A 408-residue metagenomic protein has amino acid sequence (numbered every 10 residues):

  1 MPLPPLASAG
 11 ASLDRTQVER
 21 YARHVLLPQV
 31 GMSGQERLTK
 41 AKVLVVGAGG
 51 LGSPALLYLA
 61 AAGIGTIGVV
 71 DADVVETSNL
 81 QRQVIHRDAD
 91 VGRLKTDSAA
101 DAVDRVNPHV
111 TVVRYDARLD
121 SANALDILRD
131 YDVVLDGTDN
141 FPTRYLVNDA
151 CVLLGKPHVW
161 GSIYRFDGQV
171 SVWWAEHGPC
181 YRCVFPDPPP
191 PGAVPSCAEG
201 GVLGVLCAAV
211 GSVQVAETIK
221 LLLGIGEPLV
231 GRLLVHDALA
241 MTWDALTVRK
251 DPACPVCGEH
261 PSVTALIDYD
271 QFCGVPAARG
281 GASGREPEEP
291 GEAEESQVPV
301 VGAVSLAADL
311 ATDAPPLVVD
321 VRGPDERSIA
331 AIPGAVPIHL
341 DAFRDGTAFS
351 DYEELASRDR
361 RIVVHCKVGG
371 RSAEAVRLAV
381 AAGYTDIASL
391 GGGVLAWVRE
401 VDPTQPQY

Functional and structural regions predicted by a protein language model:
M1-L44, S78, L266-E288: N-terminal charged helix/coil linker that caps or initiates catalytic domains
P2-P5, N107-S121, L125-V213, L223 (+4 more regions): E1/E1-like adenylate-forming module used to activate ubiquitin-like modifiers and sulfur-carrier proteins
L3-L6, L80, D101, A240-P252 (+3 more regions): Rhodanese-like catalytic fold shared by cysteine-dependent sulfurtransferases and DSP/PTP-type phosphatases
P4-S12, T66-N107: Glycine-rich phosphate-binding loop and adjoining beta1-alpha1-beta2 segment of Rossmann-like nucleotide-binding folds
V46-G47, V70, H365: Conserved N-terminal Rossmann-fold NAD(P)-binding element of oxidoreductases
L51-G52, R371: Hydrophobic/small residue at the entry helix of a nucleotide-binding pocket
A61-T66, G383-T385: Conserved S-adenosyl-L-methionine
